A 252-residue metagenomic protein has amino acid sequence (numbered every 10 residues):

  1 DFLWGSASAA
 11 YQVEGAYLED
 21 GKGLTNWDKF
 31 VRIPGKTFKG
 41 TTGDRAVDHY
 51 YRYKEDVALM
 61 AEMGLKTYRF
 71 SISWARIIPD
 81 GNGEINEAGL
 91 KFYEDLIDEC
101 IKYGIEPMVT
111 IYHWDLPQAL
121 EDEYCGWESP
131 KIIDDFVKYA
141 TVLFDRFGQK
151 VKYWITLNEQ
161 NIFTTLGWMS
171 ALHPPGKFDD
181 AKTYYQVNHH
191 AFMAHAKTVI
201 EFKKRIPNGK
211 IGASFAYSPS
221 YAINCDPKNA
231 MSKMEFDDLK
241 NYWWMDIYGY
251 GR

Functional and structural regions predicted by a protein language model:
D1-V57, A61-K66, I77-R252: Non-catalytic scaffold segments within catalytic domains of secreted glycoside hydrolases
S73-A75: Short strand-loop junctions, especially beta-strand C-caps/beta-turns that link beta-sheets to coils or alpha-helices
